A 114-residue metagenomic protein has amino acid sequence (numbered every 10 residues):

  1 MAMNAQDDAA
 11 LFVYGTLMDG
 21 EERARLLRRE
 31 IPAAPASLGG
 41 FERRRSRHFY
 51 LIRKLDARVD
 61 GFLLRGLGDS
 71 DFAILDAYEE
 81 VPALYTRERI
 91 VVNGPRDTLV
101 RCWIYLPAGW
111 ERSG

Functional and structural regions predicted by a protein language model:
A2-G114: Glycine-aromatic micro-motifs
